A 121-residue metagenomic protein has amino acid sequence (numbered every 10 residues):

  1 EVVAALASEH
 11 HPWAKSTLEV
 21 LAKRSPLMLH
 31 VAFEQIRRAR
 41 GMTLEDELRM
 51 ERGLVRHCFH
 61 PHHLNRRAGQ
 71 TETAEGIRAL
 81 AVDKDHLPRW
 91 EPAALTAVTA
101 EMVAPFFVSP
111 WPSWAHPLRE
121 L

Functional and structural regions predicted by a protein language model:
E1-L121: C-terminal alpha-helix plus adjacent terminal tail
